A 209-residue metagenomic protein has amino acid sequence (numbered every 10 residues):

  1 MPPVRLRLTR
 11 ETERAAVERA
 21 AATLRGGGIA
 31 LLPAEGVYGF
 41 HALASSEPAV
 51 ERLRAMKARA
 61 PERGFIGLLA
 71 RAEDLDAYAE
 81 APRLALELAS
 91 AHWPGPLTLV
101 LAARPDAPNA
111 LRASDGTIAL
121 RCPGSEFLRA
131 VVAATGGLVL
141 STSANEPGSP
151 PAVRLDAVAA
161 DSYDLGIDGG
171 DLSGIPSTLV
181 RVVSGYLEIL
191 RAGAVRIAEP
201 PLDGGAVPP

Functional and structural regions predicted by a protein language model:
M1-P209: Active-site-adjacent structural elements in enzyme catalytic cores
